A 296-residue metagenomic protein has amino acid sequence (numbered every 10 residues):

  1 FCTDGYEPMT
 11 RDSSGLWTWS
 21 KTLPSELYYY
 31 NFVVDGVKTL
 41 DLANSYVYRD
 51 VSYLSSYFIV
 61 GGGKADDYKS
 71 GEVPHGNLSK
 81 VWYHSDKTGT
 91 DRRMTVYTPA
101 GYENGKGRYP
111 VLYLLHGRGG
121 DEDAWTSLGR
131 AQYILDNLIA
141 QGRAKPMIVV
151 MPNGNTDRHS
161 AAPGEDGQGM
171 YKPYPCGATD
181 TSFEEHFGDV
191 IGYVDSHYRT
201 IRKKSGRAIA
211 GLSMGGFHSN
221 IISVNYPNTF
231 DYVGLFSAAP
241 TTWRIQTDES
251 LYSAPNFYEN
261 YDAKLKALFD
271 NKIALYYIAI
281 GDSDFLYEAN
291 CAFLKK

Functional and structural regions predicted by a protein language model:
F1-Y6, T10-K296: Non-catalytic cap/lid and distal C-terminal segments of serine-dependent acyl enzymes
